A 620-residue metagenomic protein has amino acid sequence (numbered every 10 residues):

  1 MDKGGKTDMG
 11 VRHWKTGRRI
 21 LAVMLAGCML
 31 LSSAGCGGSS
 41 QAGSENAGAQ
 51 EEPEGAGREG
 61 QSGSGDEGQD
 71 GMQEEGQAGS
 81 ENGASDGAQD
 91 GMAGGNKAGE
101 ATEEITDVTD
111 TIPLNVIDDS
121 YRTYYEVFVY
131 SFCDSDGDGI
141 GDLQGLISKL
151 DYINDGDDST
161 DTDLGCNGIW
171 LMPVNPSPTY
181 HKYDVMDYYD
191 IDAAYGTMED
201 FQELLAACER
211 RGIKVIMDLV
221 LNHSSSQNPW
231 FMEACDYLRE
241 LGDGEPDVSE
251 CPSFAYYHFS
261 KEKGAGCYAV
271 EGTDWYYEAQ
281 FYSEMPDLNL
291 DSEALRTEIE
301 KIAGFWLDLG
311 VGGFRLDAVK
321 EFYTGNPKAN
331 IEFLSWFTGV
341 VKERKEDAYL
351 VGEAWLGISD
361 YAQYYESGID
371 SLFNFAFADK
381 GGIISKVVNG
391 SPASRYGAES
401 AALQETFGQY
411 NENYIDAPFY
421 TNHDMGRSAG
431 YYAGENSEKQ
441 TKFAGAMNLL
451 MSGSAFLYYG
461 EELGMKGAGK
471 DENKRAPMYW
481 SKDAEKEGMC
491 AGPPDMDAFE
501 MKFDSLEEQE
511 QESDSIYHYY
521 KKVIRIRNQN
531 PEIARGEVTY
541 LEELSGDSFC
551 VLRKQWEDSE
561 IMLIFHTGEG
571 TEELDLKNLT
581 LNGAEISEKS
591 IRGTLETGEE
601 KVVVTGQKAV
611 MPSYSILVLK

Functional and structural regions predicted by a protein language model:
D8-M24: Bacterial N-terminal signal peptides that target proteins for export
S32-G35: C-terminal motif of bacterial Sec signal peptides marking the signal peptidase cleavage site
G37-G43, G91, G99-T297, D308 (+3 more regions): Acidic/aromatic-lined carbohydrate-recognition and catalytic surfaces of CAZymes acting on diverse glycans
G37-M72: Short, low-complexity, disordered segments immediately C-terminal to signal peptides in bacterial exported proteins
D119, R344, F419-N422, G434-E573 (+1 more regions): Loop/helix patches that line or flank the sugar-binding groove of alpha-linked glycan CAZymes
S226-Q227, M232-E233, Y237-E262, T338-G339 (+1 more regions): Conserved alpha/beta catalytic core and glycan-binding cleft of carbohydrate-active enzymes
T571-T597: Beta-strand-rich binding/interaction modules
V602-K620: C-terminal beta-strand-rich structural cap/linker in extracellular carbohydrate-active enzymes
